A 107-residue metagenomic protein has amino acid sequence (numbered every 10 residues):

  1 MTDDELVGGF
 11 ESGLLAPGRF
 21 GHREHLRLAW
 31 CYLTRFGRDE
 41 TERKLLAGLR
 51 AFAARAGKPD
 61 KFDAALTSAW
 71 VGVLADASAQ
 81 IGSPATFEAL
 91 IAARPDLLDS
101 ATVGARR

Functional and structural regions predicted by a protein language model:
M1-S12: Intrinsically disordered, low-complexity serine/threonine- and proline-rich regulatory segments
G13-G82: Conserved, aromatic- and glycine-enriched, well-ordered alpha/beta core segments that occur as contiguous structural
D63-R107: A charged, amphipathic interaction segment
